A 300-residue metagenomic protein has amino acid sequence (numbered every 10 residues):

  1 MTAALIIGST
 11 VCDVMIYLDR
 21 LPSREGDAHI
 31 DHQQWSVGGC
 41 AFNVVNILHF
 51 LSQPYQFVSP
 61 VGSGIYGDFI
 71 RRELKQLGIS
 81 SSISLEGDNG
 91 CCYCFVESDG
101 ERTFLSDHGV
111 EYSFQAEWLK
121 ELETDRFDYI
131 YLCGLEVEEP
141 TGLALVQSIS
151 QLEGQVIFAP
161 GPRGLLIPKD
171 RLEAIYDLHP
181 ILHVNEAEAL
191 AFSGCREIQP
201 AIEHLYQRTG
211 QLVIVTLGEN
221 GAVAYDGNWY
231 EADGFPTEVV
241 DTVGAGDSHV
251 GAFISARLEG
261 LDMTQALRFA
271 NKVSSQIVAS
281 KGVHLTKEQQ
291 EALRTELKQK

Functional and structural regions predicted by a protein language model:
M1-T10, Q56, R71-S84, E97-I181 (+3 more regions): Ribokinase/PfkB-type carbohydrate-kinase core domain
M1-V58, I65-F69, V239-V240: Glycine-rich phosphate/adenosyl-contacting loop at the front of the ribokinase-like
T2, N89-C91, N220, H249: Change "...and in nucleic-acid phosphodiester-cleaving endonucleases..." to "...and in nucleic-acid processing enzymes
D13, A159, E188, D241 (+1 more regions): Acidic active-site catalytic centers that drive phospho-/nucleotidyl reactions and related ester hydrolyses
D31-G39, I65, D88, L166 (+4 more regions): Residues at secondary-structure transition points
I47, E73, A256: Rossmann-fold NAD(P)-dependent oxidoreductase module
I198-K300: Conserved phosphate-binding/catalytic region of the ribokinase-like
